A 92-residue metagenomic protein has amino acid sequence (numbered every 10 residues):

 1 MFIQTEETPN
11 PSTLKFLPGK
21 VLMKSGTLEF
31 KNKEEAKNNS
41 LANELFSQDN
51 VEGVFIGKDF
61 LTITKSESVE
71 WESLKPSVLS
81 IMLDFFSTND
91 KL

Functional and structural regions predicted by a protein language model:
T8-N32: Short glycine-/aliphatic-rich beta-strand segments at the starts of folded cytosolic domains
L14, D59-K65: A generic structural motif
L22-M23, L61, V69-W71: Short, surface-exposed beta-strand-loop junctions and turns on beta-sheet-rich folds
N32-Q48: Short amphipathic alpha-helix segments
E44-F60: Short acidic amphipathic segments
V69-F85: Charge-rich, low-aromatic oligomerization/scaffolding segments with amphipathic character
F86-L92: Flexible helix-coil linker/hinge segments at domain or subdomain boundaries
